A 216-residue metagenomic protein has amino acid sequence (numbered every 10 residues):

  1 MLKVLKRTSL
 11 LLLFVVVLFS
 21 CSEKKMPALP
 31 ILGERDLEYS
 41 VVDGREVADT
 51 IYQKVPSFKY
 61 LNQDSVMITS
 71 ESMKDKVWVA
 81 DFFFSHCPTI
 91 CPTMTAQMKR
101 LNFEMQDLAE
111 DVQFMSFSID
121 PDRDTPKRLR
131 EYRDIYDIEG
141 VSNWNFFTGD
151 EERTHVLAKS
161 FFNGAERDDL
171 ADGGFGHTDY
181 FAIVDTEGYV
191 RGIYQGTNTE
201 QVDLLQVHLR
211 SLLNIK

Functional and structural regions predicted by a protein language model:
M1-S57, K216: N-terminal targeting signals for export/organelle localization
T50, D64-S65: Coil residues (strongly favoring Ser/Thr
V55-P56, W78, T178-Y180: Short loop/turn microsegments at loop-to-beta-strand junctions
K59-Y60, I183: Hydrophobic beta-strand positions
I68-M98, F114-M115: Short active-site neighborhood of thiol/selenol oxidoreductases, capturing the structured segment around
T95-L157: Structural microenvironment flanking redox-active thiols in thiol-disulfide oxidoreductases
D168-K216: Thiol-/selenol-based redox modules, centered on thioredoxin-like and closely related oxidoreductase domains
